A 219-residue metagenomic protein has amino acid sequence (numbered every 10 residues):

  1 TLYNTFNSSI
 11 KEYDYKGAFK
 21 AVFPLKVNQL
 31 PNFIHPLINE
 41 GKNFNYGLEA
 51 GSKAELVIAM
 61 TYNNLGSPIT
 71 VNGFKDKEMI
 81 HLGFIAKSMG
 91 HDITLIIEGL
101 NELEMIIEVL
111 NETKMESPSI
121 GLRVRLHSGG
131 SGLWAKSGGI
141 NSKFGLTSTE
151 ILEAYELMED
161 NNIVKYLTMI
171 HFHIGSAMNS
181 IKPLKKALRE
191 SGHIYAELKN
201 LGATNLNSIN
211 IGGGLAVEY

Functional and structural regions predicted by a protein language model:
T1-K16, P24: Low-complexity, highly charged intrinsically disordered N-terminal segments that act as targeting/localization
F19-S208: Active-site-proximal beta-alpha core segment in soluble small-molecule metabolic enzymes
S208, G213-Y219: Short, surface-exposed loop/turn segments at secondary-structure boundaries that line and modulate
